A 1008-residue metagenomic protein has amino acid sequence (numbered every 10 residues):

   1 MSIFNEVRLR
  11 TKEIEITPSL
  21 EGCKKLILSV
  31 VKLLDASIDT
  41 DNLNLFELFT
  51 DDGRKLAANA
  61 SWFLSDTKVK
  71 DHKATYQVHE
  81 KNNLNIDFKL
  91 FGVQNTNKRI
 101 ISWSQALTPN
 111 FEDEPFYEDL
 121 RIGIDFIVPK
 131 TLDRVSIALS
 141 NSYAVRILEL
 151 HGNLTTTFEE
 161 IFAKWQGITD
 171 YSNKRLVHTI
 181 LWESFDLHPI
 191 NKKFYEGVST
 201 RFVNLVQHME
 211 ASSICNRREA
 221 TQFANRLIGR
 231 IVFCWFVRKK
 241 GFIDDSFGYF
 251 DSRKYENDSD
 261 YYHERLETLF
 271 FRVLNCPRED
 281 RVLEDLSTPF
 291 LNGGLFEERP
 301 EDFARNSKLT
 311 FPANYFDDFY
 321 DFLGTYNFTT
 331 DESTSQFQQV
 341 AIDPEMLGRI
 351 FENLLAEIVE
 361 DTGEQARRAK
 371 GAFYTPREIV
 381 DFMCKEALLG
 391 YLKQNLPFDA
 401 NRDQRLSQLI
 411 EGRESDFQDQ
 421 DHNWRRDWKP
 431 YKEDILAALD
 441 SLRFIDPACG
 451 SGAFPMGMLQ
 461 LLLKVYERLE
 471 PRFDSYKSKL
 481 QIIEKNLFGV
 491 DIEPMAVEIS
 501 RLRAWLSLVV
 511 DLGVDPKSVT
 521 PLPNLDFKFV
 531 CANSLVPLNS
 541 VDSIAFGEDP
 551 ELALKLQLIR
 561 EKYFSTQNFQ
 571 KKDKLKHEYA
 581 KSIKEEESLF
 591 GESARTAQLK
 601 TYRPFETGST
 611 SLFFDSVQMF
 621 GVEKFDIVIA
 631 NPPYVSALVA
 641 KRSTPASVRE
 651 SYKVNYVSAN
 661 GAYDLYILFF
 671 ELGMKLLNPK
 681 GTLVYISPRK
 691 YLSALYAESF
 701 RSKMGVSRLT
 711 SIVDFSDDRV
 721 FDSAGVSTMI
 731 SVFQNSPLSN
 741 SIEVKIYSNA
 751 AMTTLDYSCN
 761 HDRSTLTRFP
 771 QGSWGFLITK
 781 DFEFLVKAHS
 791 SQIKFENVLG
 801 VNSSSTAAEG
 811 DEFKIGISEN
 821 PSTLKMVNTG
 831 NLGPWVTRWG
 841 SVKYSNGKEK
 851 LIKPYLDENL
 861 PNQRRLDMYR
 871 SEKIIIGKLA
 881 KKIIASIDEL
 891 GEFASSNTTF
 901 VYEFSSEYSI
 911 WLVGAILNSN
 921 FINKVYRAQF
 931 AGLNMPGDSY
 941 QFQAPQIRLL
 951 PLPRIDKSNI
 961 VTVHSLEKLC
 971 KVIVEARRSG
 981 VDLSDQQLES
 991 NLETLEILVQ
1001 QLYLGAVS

Functional and structural regions predicted by a protein language model:
M1-F4, N153-T156, S259-Y262, E267-N314 (+5 more regions): Polynucleotide-recognition surfaces of large bacterial nucleic-acid defense/processing enzymes
S2-K55, N59-D71, T75, K89 (+10 more regions): Preference for the N-terminal adenyl/adenosyl cofactor-binding alpha/beta module
S2-V7, A211, T362-I712, S736-K745 (+2 more regions): SAM-dependent methyltransferase catalytic region
R54-T156, D302-A313, E357, R367 (+4 more regions): Polybasic, glycine- and aromatic-enriched phosphate-binding surface used to engage nucleic acids
W182, D186-H188, I445-P447, V490 (+5 more regions): Proline-centric
I214-E219, E332-S333, F337-Q338, N423-R443 (+5 more regions): Flexible, glycine/threonine-enriched loop-and-boundary segments that flank and lead into catalytic domains of large
I214-I228, Q338-E345, N660-G661, I817-S822 (+2 more regions): Structural motif
R218, C449, S582, K624 (+4 more regions): Non-catalytic DNA-recognition/assembly elements of restriction-modification systems
